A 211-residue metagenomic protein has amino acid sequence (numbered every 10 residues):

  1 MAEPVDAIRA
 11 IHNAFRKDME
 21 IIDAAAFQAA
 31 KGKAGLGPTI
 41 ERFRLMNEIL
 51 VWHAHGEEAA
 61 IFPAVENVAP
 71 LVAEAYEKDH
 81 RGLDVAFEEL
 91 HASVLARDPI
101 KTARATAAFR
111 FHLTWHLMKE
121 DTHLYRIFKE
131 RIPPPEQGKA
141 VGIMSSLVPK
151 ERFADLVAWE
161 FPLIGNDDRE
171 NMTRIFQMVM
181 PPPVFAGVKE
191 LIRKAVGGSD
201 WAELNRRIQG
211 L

Functional and structural regions predicted by a protein language model:
M1-L211: Small-residue-biased structural context
